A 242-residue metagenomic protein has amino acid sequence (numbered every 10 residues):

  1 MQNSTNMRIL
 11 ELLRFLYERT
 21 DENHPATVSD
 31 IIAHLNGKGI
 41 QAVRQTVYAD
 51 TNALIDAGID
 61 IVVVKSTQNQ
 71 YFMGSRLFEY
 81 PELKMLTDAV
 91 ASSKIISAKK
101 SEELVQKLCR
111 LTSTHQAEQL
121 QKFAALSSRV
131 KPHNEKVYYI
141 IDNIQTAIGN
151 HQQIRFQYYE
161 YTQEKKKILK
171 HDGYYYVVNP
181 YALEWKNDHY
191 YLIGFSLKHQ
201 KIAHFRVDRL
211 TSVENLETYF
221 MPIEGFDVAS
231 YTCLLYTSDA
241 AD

Functional and structural regions predicted by a protein language model:
M1-A89, H171: Short, basic/aromatic recognition patches that contact phosphate-bearing ligands
V64-S66, Y159, F195-L197, L216-T218: Surface loops and adjacent helix of pleckstrin homology
E79-K165: Bulky hydrophobic/aromatic content
G149-S196: Loop-centered beta-sheet repeat module
H199-S230: Flexible linker/loop signature enriched in Pro/Ser/Thr and Pro/Gly
Y236-D242: Conserved small/polar residues in nucleotide/adenosyl-binding loops
